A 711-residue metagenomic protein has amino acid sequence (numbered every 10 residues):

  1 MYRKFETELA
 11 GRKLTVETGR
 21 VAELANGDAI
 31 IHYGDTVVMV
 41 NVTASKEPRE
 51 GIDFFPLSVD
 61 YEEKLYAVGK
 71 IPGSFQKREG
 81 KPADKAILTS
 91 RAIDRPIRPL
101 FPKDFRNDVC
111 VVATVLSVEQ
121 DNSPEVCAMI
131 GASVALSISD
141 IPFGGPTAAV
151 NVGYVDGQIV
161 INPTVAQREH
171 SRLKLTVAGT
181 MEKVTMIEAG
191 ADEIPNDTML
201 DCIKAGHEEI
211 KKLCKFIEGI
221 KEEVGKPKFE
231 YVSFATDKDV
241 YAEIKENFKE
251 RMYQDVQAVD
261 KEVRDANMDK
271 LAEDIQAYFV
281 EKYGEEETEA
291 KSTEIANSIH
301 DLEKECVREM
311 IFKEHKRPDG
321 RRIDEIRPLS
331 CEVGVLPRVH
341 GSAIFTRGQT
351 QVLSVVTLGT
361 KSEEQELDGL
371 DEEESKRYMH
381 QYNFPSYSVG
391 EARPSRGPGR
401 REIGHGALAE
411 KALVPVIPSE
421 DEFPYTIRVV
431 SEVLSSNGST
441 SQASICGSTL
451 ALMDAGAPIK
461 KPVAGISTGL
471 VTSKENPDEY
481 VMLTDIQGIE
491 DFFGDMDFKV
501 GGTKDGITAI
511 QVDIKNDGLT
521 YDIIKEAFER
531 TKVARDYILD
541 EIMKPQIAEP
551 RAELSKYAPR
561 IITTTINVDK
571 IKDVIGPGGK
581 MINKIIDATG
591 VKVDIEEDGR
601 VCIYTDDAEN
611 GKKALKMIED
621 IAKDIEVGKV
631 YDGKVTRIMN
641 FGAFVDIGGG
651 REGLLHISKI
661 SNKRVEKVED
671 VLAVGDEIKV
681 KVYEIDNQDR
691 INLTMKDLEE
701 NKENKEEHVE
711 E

Functional and structural regions predicted by a protein language model:
M1-S45, V232-E372, P559-D573, M581 (+1 more regions): Extended amphipathic alpha-helical scaffolds
M1-V232: Long, basic N-terminal domains or extensions that often function in RNA/ssDNA interaction or organelle/cellular
N26, I30-V109, V115-S117, N122 (+6 more regions): Glycine-rich, flexible beta-strand/loop modules in the N-terminal catalytic cores of phosphate-handling
G27-A29, N122-D140, V333-V356, N437-A457 (+1 more regions): Conserved phosphate/anionic-ligand binding catalytic regions in large, soluble enzymes, centered on
Y33, V42-A44, Y61-E63, A113-S117 (+17 more regions): Flexible glycine-/small-residue-rich
K103-V109, G144-P146, L213-Y231, E262-V263 (+6 more regions): Flexible, glycine/charged-enriched surface loops at secondary-structure junctions
D140-V259, L452-A552: Mobile "lid/hinge" segments at catalytic clefts and subdomain interfaces of large enzymes
Y557-T563, V568-E711: Single-stranded RNA-binding regions, centering on S1/OB-family and related RNA-binding modules
